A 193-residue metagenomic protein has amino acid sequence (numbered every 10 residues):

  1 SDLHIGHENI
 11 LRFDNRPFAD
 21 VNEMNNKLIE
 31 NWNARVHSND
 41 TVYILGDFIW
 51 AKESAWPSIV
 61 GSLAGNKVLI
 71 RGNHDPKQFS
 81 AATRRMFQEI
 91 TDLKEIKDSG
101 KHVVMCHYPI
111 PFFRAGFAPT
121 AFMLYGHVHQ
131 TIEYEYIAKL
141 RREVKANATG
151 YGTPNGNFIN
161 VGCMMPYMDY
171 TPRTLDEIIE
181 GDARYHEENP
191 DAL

Functional and structural regions predicted by a protein language model:
S1-D2, V42-D47, K67-N73, M105-C106 (+2 more regions): Active-site neighborhood of phospho(di)ester-bond hydrolases with catalytic His/Asp-centered motifs
L3-I5, I110: Hydrophobic pocket-lining residues within nucleotide cofactor-binding pockets
I5-D98: Core catalytic region of metal-dependent phosphoesterases/phosphodiesterases, especially metallo-beta-lactamase-like
R84-A192: Conserved beta-sheet core of the metallophosphoesterase superfamily
